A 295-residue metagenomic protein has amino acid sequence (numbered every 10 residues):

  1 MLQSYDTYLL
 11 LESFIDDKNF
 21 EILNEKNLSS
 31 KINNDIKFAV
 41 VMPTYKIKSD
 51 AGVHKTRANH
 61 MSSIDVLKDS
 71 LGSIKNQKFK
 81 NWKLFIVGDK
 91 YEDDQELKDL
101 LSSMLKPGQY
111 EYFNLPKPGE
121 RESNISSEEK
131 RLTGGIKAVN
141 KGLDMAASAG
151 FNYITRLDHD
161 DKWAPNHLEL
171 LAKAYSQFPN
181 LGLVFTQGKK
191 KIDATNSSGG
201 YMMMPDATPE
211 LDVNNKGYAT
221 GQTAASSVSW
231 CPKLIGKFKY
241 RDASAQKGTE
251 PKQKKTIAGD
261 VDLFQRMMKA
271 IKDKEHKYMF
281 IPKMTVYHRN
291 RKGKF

Functional and structural regions predicted by a protein language model:
K37-F38, K75-I86, P107-Y110: Short loop->beta transition adjacent to catalytic acidic/histidine clusters or analogous donor-positioning motifs
N59-N81: Short, acidic, metal-binding catalytic loop of nucleotide-sugar glycosyltransferases
W82-Y91, N114-K117: Short beta-strand/loop segment that forms part of the nucleotide-sugar
L97, L105-A146: Active-site-proximal specificity loops/subdomain of glycosyltransferases
F151-D160: Short beta-strand-to-loop acidic/aromatic patch adjacent to the donor-nucleotide binding site
E169-G200: Conserved donor NDP-sugar-binding/catalytic core segment of glycosyltransferases
K189-S197, S226, K277-F295: Active-site donor/metal-binding and catalytic loop motifs of nucleotide-sugar-dependent glycosylation enzymes
G248, K254-L263: Acidic donor-binding loop at a coil-to-helix junction in glycosyltransferase catalytic cores that engages
